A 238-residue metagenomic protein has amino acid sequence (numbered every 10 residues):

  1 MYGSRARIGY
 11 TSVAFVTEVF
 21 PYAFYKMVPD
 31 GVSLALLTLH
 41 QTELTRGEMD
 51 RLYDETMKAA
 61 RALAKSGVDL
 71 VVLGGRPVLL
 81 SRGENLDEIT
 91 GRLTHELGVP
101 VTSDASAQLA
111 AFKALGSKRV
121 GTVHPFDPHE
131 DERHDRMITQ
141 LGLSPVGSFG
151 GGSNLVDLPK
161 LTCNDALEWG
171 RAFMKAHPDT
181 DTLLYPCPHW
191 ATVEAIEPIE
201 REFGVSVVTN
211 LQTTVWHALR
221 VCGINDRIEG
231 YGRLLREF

Functional and structural regions predicted by a protein language model:
M1-K58, F126-T162: N-terminal glycine-rich anion-binding loop in soluble enzyme alpha/beta folds
T11, S66-G74, G121-T122, T180-C187: Periplasmic-binding protein-like
L52-S66, E168-T180: Short, well-structured alpha-helical segments in soluble
A60-S106: Glycine/small-residue-rich loop that forms an oxyanion/phosphate-binding "nest" at active or ligand-binding sites
V72-L73, V101-A105, G147-S148, Y185 (+1 more regions): General beta-strand structural signal in soluble alpha/beta enzymes
I89, L93-V156, L235-R236: Conserved beta-alpha
S153-L158, V207-R227: Short, flexible loop segments at boundaries between secondary-structure elements
L167-E202, T209, T214-V215: Hydrophobic alpha-helical
